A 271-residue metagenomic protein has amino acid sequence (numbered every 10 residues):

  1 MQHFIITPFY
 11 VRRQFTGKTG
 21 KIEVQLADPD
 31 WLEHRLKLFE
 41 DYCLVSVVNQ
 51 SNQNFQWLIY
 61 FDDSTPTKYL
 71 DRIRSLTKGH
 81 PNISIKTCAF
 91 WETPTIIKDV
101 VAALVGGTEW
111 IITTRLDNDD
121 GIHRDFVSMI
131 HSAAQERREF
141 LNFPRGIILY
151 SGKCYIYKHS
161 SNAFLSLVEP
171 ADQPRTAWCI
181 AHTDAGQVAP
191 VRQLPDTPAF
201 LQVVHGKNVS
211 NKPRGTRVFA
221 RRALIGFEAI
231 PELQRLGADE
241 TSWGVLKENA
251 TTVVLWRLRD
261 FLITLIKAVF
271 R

Functional and structural regions predicted by a protein language model:
Q2-T7, S46-V47, F55-Y60: Hydrophobic targeting segments
F4-I6, Y10-R35: A solvent-exposed, charged loop/short amphipathic helix patch at secondary-structure junctions
G20-P29, D62-I112: Active-site-proximal specificity loops/subdomain of glycosyltransferases
V24-A27, W31, L44-N54, G79-H80: Short, acidic, metal-binding catalytic loop of nucleotide-sugar glycosyltransferases
E92-G106, G121-P195: Conserved catalytic core of nucleotide-sugar-dependent glycosyltransferases
N118: Short acidic donor-binding/metal-coordinating loop in glycosyltransferase active sites
D172-R271: C-terminal catalytic/acceptor-binding lobe
